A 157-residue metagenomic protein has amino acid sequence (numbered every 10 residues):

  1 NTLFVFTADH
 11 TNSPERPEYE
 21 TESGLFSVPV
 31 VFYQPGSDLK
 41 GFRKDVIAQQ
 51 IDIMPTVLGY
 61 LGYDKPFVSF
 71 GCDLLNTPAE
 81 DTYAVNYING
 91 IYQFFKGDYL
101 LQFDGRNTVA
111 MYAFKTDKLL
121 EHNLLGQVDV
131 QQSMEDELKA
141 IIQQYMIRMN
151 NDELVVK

Functional and structural regions predicted by a protein language model:
N1-K157: Solvent-exposed soluble domains appended to multi-pass membrane proteins
